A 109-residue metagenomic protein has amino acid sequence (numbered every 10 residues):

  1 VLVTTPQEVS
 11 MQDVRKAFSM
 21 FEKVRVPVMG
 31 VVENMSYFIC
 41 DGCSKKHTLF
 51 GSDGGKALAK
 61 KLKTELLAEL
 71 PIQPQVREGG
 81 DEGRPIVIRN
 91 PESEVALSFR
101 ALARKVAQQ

Functional and structural regions predicted by a protein language model:
V1-V9, V14: Inter-motif core of Ras-like GTPase G domains
Q12-E22: Amphipathic helical hotspot of TIR/SEFIR-family domains
M20-Q109: C-terminal lobe/tail of nucleotide-utilizing enzymes
